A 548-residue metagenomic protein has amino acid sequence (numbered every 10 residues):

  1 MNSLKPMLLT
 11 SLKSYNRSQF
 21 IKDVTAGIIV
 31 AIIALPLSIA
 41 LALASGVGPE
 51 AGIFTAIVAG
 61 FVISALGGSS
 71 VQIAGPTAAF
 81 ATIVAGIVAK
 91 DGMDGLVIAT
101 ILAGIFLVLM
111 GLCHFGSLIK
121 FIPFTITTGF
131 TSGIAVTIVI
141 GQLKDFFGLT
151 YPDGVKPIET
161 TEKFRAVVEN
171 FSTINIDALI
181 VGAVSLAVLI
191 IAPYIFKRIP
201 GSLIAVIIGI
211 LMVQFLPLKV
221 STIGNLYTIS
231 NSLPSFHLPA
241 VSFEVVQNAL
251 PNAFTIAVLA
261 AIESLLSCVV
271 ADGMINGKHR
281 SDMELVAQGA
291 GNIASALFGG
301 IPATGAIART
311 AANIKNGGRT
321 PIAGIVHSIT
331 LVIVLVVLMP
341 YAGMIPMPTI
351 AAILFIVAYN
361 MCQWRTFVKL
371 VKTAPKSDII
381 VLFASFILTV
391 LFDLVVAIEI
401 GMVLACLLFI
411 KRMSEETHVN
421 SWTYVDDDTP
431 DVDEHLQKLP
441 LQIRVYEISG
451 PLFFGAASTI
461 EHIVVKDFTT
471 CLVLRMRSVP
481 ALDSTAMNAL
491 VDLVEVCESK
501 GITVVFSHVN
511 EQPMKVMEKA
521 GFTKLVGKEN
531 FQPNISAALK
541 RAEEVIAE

Functional and structural regions predicted by a protein language model:
M1-Y424, F468, A489, G521-F522: Transmembrane helical cores of multi-pass ion-transport proteins
I73, F506, F531: Conserved SAM-binding loop
V84, F164-V167, I460, V464 (+2 more regions): Generic hydrophobic alpha-helical segments
N231, G450, N534: Active-site donor-binding loop signature of nucleotide-sugar glycosyltransferases
A290, L331, K515, N534-I535: Short secondary-structure boundary/hinge segments and terminal tails
N360-L525, E543-I546: The feature marks cytosolic C-terminal regulatory regions of anion transporters and related permeases
L525-R541: Short acidic-hydrophobic, aromatic-tinged amphipathic segments that line or gate anion-handling sites
